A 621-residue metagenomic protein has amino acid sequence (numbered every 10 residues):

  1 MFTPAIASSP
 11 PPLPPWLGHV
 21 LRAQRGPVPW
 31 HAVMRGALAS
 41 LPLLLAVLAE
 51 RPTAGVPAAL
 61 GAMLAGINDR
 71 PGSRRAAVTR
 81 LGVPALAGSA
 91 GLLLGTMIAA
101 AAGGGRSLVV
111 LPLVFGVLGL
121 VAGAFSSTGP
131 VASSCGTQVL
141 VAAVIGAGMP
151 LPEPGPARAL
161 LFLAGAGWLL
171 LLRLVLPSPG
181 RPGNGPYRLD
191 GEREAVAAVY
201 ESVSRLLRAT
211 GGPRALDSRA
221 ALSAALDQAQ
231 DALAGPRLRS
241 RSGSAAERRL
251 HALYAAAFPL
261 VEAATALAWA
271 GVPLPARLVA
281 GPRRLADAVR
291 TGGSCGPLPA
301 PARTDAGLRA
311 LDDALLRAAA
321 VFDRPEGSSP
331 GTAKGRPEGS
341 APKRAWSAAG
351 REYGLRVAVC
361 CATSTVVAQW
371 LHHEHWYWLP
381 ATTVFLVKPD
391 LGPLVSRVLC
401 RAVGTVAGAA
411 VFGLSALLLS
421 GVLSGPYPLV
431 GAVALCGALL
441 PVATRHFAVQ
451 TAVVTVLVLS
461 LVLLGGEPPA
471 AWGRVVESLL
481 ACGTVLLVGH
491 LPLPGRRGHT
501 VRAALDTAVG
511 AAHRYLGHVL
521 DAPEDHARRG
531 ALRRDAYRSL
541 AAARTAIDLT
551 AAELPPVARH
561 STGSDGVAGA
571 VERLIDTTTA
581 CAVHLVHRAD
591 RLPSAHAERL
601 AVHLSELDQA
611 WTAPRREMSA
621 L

Functional and structural regions predicted by a protein language model:
M1-L44, A159, L169-Y377, P492-L621: Cytosolic regulatory and coupling regions of membrane transport/channel systems
M1-V139, A143-L170, C295-A452, L464-L479 (+5 more regions): Alpha-helical transmembrane segments and their membrane-interface boundaries that form or gate the permeation pathway
A481-G483: A short glycine-rich beta-alpha junction/loop motif
L486-L487: Cytochrome P450 heme-binding "Cys pocket" and the immediately downstream C-terminal segment
